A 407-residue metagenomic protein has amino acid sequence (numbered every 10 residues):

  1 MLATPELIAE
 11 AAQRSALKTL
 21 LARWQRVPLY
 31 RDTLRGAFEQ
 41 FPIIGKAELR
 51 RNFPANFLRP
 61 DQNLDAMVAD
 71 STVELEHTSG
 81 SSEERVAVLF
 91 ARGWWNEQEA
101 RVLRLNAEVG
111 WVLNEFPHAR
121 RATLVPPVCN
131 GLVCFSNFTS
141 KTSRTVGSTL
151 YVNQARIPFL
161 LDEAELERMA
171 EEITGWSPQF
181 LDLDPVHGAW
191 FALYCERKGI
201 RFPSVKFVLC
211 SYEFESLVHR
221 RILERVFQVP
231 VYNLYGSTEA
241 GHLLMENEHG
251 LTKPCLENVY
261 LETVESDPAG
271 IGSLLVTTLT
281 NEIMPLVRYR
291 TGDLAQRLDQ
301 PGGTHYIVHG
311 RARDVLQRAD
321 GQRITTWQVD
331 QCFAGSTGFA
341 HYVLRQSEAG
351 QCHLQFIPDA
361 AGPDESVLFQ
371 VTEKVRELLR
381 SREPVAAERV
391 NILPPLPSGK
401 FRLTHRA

Functional and structural regions predicted by a protein language model:
M1-H77, E83-R120, P127, G175-D182 (+4 more regions): Nucleotide 5′-phosphate-binding alpha/beta core
R23-W24, T78, L181, G236 (+4 more regions): Residue-level signal for inorganic ion chemistry
T78-R85, P185, T238-A240, T291: Ser/Thr-glycine-rich phosphate-binding loops at phosphate-binding pockets of nucleotides, nucleotide cofactors
R120-A122, L275: Conserved beta-strand elements of the Class I
V128-C255: Conserved adenylate-forming
L181, T280-E383: AMP-binding/adenylate-forming catalytic core of the ANL superfamily
C210, F214-P301, A312-D314: Conserved AMP-binding/adenylate-forming
V231, L261, Y342, P384-A387: Generic structural signal for residues in well-ordered beta-strands
